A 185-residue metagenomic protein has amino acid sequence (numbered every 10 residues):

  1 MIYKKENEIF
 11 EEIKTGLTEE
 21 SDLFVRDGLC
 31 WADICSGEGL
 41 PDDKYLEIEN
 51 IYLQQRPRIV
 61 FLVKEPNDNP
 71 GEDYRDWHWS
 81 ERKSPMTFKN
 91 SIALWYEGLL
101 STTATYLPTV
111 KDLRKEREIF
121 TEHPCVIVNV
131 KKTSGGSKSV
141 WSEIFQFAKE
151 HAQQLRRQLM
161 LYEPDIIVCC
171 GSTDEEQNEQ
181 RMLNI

Functional and structural regions predicted by a protein language model:
M1-G98, H151-Q154, Q158: Active-site and ligand/interface coordination hotspots across diverse enzymes and nucleic-acid-associated assemblies
I2-Y3, T133-I185: Glycine/proline-rich loop-helix segments at beta-alpha junctions forming the active-site rim of enzyme cores
E8-E11, T15, K111, K115 (+1 more regions): Polar/charged alpha-helical tracts
G28, K64-E65, V130, C169-D174: Short, well-ordered beta-to-alpha junction loops that form the rim of enzyme active sites and present histidine/acidic
C30, C35, C125, C169-C170: Generic recognition of cysteine residues
R56-L62, P70-A148: Mobile, glycine- and charge-enriched loop segments and immediately flanking short secondary-structure elements within
